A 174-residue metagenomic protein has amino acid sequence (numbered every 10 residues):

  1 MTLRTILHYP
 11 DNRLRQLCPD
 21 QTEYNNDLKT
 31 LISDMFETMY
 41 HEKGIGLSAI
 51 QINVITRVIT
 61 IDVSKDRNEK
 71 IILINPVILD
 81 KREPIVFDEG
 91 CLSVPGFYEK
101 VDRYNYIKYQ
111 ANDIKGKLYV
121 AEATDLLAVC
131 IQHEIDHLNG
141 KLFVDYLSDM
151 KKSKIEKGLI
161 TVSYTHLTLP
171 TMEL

Functional and structural regions predicted by a protein language model:
M1-Q132, H137-L167: Active-site rim/adjacent substrate-binding subdomains
H166-L174: Single conserved hydrophobic/aromatic residue that forms the stacking wall/gate of nucleotide- or nucleobase-binding
